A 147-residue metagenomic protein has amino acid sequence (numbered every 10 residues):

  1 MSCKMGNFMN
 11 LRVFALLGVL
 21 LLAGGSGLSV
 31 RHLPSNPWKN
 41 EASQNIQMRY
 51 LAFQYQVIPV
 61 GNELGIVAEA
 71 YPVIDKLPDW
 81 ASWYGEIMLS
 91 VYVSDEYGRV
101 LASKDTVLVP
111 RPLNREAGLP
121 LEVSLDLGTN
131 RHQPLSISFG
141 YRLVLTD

Functional and structural regions predicted by a protein language model:
M1-G25: Sec-dependent bacterial lipoprotein signal peptides
A23-E41: Bacterial Sec signal peptide processing site at the extreme N-terminus
S35-I58: Short, compositionally biased P/S/T/A/G/V-rich stretches that sit at domain boundaries
N62-I66: Structural beta-strand segments of beta-rich domains
E69-A81: Short amphipathic, basic-aromatic surface patches that mediate peripheral association with negatively charged
W80-L89: Short coil-to-beta strand junction motifs in C2/discoidin
V91-D95: Conserved aromatic beta-strand anchor motif in extracellular beta-sandwich/beta-rich domains
R99-L135, V144-D147: Short, solvent-exposed, Trp/other aromatic-anchored flexible loops in extracytoplasmic proteins
